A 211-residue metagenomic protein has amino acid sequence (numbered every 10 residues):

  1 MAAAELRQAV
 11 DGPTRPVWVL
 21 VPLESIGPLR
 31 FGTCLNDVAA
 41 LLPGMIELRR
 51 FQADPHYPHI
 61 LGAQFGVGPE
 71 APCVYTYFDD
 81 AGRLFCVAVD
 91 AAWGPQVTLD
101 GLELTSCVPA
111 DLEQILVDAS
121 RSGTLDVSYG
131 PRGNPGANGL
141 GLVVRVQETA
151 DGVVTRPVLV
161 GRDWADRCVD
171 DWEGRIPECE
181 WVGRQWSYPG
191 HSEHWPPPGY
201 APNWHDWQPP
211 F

Functional and structural regions predicted by a protein language model:
M1-F211: Short helix/turn-capping signatures at newly exposed starts of structured segments
